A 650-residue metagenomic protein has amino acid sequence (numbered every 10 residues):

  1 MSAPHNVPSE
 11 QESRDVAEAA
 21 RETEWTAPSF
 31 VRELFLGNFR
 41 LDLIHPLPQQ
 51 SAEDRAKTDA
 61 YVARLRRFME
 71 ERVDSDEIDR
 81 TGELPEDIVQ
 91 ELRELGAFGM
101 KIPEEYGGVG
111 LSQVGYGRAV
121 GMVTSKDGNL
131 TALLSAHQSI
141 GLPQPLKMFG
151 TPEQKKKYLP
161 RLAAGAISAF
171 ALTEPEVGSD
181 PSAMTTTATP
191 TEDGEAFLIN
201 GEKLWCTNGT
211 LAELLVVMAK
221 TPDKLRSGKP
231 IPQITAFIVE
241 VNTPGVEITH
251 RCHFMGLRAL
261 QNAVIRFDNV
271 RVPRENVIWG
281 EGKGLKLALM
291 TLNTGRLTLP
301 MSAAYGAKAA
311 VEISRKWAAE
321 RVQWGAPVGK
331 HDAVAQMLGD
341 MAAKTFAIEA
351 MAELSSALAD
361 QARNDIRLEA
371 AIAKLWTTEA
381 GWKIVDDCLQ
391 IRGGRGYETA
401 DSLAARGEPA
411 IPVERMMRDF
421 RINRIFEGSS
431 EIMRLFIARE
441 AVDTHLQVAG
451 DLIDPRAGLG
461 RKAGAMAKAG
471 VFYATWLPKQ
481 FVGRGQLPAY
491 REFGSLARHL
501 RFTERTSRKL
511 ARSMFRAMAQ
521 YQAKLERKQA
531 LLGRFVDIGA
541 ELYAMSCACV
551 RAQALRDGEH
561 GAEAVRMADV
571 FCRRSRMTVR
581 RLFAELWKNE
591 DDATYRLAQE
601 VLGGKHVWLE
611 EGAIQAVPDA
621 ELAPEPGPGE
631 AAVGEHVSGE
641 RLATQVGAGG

Functional and structural regions predicted by a protein language model:
M1-H137, Q144-A163, I167-S168, S179 (+2 more regions): Amphipathic, small/basic residue-rich leader segments at the start of a protein or domain
A3-R40, G396-F493, E590-G650: Glycine-rich phosphate/cofactor-binding loops in nucleotide/flavin-utilizing enzymes
A63, Y305, G339-A342, F346 (+8 more regions): Generic structural signal for well-ordered, non-transmembrane alpha-helical segments in soluble/cytosolic regions
I78-R80, E94, T151, K156 (+5 more regions): Gly/Pro-rich turn-and-neighbor structural signature
V89, G117-R118, A136-P143, G329-A335 (+2 more regions): Short, conserved phosphate-binding/catalytic loop or strand-edge motifs used in phosphoryl-/nucleotidyl-transfer
E195-A196, N200-E247: A short core secondary-structure module
E247-K344, R421-F426, S430, R439-L446 (+1 more regions): Glycine-rich beta->alpha junctions and the first turn(s) of the following alpha-helix
F346-W376, L389-R392, G396-Y397, A519-Q522 (+1 more regions): C-terminal helix-coil-helix/basic helical segment that borders enzyme active sites and/or dimer interfaces and provides
